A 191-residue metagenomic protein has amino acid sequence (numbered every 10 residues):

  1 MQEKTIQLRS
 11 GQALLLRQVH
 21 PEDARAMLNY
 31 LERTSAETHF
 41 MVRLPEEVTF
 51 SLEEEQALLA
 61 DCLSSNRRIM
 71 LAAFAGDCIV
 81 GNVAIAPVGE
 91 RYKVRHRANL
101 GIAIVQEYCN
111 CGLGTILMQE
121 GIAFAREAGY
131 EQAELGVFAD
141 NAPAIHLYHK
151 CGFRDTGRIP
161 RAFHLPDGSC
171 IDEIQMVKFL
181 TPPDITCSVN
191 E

Functional and structural regions predicted by a protein language model:
M1-Q12, I102, I159, D167-E191: Terminal substrate-recognition subdomain of acyl/acetyltransferases
Q12-L14, G76-N82, I171: Glycine-rich phosphate/pyrophosphate-binding loop shared by adenosine-nucleotide-utilizing enzymes
L14-A26: A short beta-loop-alpha structural element at the N-terminal edge of CoA-dependent acyl/N-acetyltransferase catalytic
P21, L28-E46, C62: Helix-loop element at the rim of GNAT/NAT acetyltransferase active sites that forms part of the acceptor-substrate
V48-H96, G101-E107, Q119, F179-P182: Acetyl-CoA-dependent GNAT
G114, M118, D140-A144, R161-D167: Short glycine/proline-centered loop/turn elements that form peptide/ligand docking sites
M118, A125-G136: Conserved GNAT acetyl-CoA-binding A-motif
E134-V137, H149, R154-S169: Conserved catalytic-core motifs of GNAT/GCN5-like acyltransferases
